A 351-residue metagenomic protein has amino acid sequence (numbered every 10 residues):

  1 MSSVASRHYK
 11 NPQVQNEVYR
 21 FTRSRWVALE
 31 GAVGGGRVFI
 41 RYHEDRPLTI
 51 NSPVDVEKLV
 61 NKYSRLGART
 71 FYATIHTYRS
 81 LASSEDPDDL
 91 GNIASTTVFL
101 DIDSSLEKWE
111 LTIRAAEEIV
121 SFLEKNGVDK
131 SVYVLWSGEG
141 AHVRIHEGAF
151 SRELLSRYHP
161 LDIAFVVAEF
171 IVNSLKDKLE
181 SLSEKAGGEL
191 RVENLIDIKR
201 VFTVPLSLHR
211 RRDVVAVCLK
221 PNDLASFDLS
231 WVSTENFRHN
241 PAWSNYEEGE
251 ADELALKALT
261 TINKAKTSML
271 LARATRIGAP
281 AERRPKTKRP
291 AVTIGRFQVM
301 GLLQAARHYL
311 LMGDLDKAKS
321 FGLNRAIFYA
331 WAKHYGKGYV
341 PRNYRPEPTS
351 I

Functional and structural regions predicted by a protein language model:
M1-T97, L106-W109, R152-H159, A186 (+9 more regions): DNA replication initiation on ssDNA origins
A82-L90, V120-E124, V128-W136, E189-V192: Catalytic micro-motifs at enzyme active sites that drive phosphoryl/nucleotidyl and oxygen chemistry
S95, W136-G140, D197-K199: Short Gly/Ser/Thr- and Asp/Glu-enriched loop/turn motifs at secondary-structure junctions
D101-E107, H146-G148: Short strand-loop junctions, especially beta-strand C-caps/beta-turns that link beta-sheets to coils or alpha-helices
S104-E124: A short, contiguous, amphipathic alpha-helix enriched in charged residues
V128-S131, E153-A216, D223, F227-A242: Flexible helix-coil linker/hinge segments at domain or subdomain boundaries
W136-S151: Short, conserved phosphate-binding/catalytic loop or strand-edge motifs used in phosphoryl-/nucleotidyl-transfer
P241-E282: An acidic, glycine-/histidine-flanked metal-binding catalytic module
